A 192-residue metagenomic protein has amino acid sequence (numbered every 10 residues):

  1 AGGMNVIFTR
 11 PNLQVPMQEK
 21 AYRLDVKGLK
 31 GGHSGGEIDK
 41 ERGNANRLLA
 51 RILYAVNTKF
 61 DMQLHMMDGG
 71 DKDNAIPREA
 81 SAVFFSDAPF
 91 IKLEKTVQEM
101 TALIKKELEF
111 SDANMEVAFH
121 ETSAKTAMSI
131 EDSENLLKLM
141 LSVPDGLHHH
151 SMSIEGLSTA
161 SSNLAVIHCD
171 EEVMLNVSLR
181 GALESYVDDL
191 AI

Functional and structural regions predicted by a protein language model:
A1-R180: Midchain, well-structured core segments that form catalytic/ion-binding scaffolds
S185-I192: Redox- and metal-dependent alpha/beta enzyme cores, enriched for Fe-S-associated oxidoreductases and cofactor-handling
